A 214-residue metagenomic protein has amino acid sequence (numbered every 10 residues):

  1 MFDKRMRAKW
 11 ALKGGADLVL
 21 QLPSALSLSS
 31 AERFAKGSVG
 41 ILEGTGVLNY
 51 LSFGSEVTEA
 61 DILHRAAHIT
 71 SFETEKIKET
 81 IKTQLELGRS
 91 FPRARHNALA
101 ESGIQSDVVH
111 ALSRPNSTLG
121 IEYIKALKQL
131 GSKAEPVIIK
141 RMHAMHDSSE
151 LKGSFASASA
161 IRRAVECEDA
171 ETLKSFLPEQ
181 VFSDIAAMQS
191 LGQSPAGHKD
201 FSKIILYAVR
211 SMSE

Functional and structural regions predicted by a protein language model:
M1-R7: N-terminal catalytic cores of NTP/NDP-binding nucleotidyl/phosphoryl-transfer enzymes
D17: Receiver (REC) domain switch/active-site residues of two-component response regulators
L22-E214: Active-site cores that bind ATP or allylic diphosphates and position pyrophosphate for catalysis
